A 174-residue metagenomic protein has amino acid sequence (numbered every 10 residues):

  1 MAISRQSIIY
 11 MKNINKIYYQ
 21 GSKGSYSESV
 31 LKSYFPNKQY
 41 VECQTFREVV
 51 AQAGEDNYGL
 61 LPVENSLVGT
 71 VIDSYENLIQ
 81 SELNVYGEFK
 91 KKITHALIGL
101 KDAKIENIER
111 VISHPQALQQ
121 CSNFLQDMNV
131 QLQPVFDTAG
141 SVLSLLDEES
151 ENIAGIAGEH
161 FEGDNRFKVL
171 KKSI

Functional and structural regions predicted by a protein language model:
A2-I174: Domain-level signature for soluble enzymes in the chorismate/prephenate branch of the shikimate pathway
